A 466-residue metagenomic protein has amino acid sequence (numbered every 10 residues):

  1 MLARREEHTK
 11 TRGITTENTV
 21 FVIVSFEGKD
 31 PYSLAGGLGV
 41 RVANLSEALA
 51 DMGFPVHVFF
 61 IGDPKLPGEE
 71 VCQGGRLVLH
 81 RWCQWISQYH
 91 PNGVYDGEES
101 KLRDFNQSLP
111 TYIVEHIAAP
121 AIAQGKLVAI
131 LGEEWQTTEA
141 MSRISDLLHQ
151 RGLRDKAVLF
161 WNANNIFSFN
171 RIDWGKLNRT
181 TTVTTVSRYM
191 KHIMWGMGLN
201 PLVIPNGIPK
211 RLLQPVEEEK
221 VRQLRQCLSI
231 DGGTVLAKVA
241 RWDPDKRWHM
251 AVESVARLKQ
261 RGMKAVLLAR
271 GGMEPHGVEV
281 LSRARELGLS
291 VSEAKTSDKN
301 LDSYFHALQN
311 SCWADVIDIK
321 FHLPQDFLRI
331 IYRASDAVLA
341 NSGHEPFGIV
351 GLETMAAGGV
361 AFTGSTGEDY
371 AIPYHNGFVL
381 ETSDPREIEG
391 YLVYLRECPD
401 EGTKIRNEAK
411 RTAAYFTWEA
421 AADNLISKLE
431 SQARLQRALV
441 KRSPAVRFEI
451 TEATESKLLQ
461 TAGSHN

Functional and structural regions predicted by a protein language model:
L2-F21, A48-V128, S297-A314: A conserved catalytic-core segment of Leloir-type glycosyltransferases
R225-K246, V252-V255, L268-R270: Conserved donor-binding/catalytic core segment of Leloir-type glycosyltransferases
G277-D326: Nucleotide-activated donor-binding/catalytic signature segment of Leloir-type glycosyltransferases, i.e., the conserved
I330-S335: Short alpha-helical donor nucleotide-sugar binding micro-motif in glycosyltransferases
G343: Aromatic "clamp/platform" in nucleotide-sugar-dependent glycosyltransferases that forms part of the donor/acceptor
A356-G364: Short hydrophobic beta-strand element within catalytic cores of glycosyltransferases and related nucleotide-activated
Y374, F378-P385, Y394-P399: Conserved acidic donor-binding segment of nucleotide-sugar-dependent glycosyltransferases
D400-R437, S443-V446: A charged, aromatic-enriched C-terminal amphipathic alpha-helix characteristic of glycosyltransferases across folds
